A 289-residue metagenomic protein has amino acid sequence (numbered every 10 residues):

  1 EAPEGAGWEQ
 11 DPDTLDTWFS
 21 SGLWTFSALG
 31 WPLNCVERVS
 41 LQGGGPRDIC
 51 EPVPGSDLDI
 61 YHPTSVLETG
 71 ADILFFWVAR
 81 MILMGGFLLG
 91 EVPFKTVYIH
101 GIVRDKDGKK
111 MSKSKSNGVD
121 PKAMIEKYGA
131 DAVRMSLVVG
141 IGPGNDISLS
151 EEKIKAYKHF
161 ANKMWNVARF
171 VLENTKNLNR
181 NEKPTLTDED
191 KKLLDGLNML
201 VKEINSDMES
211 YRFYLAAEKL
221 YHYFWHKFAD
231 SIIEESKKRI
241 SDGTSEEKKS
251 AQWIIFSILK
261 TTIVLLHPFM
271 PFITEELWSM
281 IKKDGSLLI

Functional and structural regions predicted by a protein language model:
E1-L41, G45-N174, L193-S236, I240-S241 (+1 more regions): Structured secondary-structure scaffolds
K95-I99, S279, L287-I289: Beta-strand segments within the central parallel beta-sheet cores of soluble alpha/beta enzyme folds
K122-I125, K183-L193, E247: A ubiquitous short alpha-helical element
K155, D284-I289: C-terminal low-complexity, glycine/proline- and small-hydrophobic-enriched intrinsically disordered tails that act as
